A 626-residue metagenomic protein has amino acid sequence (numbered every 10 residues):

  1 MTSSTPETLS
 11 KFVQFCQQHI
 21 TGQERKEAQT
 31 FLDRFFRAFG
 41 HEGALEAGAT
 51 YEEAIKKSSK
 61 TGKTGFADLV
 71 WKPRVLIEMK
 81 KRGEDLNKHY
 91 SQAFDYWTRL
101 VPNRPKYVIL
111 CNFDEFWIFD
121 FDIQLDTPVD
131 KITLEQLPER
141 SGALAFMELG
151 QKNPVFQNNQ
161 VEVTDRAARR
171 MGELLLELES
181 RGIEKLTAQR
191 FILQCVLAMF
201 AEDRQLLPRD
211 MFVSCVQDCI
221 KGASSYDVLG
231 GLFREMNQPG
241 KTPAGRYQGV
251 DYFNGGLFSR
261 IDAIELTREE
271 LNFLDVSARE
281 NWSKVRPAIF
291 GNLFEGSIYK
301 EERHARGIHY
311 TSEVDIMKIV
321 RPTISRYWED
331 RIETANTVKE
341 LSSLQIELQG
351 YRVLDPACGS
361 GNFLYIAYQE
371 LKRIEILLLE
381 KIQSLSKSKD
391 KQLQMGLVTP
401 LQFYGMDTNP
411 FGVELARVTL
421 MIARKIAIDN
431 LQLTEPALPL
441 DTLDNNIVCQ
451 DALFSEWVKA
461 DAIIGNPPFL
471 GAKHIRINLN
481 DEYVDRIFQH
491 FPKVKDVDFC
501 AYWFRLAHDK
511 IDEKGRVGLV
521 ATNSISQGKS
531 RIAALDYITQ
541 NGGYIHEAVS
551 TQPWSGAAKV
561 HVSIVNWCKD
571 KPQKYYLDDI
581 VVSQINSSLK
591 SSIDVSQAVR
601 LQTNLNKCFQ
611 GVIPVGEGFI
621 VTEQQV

Functional and structural regions predicted by a protein language model:
M1-Y107, F121-L125, L149-V155: A short, conserved, highly charged catalytic patch centered on acidic carboxylates
T2-Q18, L134, S141-E370, Q402-G412 (+4 more regions): Preference for the N-terminal adenyl/adenosyl cofactor-binding alpha/beta module
A44-A49, P208-C215, R331-Q349, L371-L401 (+1 more regions): Flexible phosphate/Mg2+-sensing switch loops adjacent to catalytic phosphate-binding sites
E53-T61, V216-G230, S342-V353, S388-Q392 (+2 more regions): Short, mixed-charge aromatic SLiMs
S58-T64, L86-K88, L100-L110, E115-E162 (+12 more regions): Signature of N6-adenine DNA methyltransferases within the class I
A67, P73, K106-Y107, G350 (+4 more regions): The start of beta-strands in P-loop NTPase/AAA+ ATPase cores
Q92-D95, N292, D315-K318, Y502-L506: Well-ordered alpha-helical segments embedded in enzymatic catalytic cores
A93-W97, P322-E329, A367-L379, R417-I426: Short, well-ordered amphipathic alpha-helices
